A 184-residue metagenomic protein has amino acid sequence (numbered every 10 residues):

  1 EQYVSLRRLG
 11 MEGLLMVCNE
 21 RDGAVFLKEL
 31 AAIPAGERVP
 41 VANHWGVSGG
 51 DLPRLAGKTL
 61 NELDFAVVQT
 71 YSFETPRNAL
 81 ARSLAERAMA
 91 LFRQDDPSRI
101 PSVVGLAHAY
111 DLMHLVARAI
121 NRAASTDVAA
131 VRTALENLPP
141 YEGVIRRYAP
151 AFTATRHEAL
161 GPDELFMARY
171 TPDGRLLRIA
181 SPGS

Functional and structural regions predicted by a protein language model:
E1-S184: Extracytosolic ligand-binding ectodomains
